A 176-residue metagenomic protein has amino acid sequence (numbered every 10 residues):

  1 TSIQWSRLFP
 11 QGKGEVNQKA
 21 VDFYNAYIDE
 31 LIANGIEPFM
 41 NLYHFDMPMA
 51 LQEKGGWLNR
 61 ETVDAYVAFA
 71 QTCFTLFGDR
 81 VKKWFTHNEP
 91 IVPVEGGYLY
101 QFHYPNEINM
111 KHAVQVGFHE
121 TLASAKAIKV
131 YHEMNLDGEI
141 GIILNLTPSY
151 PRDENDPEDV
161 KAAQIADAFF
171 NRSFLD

Functional and structural regions predicted by a protein language model:
T1-Q4: Catalytic domains of carbohydrate-active enzymes, especially glycoside hydrolases
F9-D176: Non-catalytic scaffold segments within catalytic domains of secreted glycoside hydrolases
